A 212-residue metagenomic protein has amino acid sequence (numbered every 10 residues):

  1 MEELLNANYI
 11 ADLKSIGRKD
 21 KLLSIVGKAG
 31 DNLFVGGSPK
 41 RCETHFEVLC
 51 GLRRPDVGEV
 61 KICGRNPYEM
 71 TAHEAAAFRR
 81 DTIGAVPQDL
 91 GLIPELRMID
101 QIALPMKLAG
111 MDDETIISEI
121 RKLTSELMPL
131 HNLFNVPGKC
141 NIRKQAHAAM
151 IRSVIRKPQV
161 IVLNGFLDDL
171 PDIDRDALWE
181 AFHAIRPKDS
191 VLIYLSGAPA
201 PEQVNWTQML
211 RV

Functional and structural regions predicted by a protein language model:
E2, T115-N132: Conserved ABC ATPase "signature" region
C50: Helix-to-loop junction immediately C-terminal to a conserved catalytic motif
G58-Y68: Conserved ABC transporter NBD signature motif
P67-I83: ABC ATPase NBD coupling module
D89, L96-L108: Q-loop/switch helix immediately C-terminal to the Walker
A103-T115, E126: ABC-type ATPase nucleotide-binding domains, specifically the catalytic core motifs of the NBD
A149-I151: Hydrophobic anchor residue at the start of the ABC signature
